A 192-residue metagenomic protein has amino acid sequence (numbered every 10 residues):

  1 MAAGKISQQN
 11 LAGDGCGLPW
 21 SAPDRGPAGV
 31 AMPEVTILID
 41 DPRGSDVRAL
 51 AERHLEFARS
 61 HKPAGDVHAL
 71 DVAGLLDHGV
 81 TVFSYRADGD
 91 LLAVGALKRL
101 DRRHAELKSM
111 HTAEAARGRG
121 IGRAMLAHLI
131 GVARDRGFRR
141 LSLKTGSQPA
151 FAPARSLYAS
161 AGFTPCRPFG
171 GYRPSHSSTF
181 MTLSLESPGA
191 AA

Functional and structural regions predicted by a protein language model:
K5, Q9-A12: Charged/polar low-complexity intrinsically disordered segments
P33-H104, K108, A113, L126-A127 (+4 more regions): Acetyl-CoA-dependent GNAT
T112, G118-G131, S156-S160: Conserved acetyl-CoA-binding loop-helix of GNAT-fold acetyltransferases
A133-G146: Conserved GNAT acetyl-CoA-binding A-motif
L143-A154, Y172-H176: Conserved beta-strand-loop-alpha-helix junction that forms the acyl-donor binding cleft
